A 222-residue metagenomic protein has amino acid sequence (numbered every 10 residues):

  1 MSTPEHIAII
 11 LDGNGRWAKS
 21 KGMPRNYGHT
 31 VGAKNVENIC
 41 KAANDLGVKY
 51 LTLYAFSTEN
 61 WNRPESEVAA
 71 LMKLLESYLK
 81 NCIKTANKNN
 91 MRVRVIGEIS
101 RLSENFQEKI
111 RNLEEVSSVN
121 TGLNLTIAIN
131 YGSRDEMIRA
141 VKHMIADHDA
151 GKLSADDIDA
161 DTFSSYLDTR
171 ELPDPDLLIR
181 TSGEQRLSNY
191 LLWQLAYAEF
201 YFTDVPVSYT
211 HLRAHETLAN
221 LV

Functional and structural regions predicted by a protein language model:
M1-E216, V222: Flexible, compositionally biased loop and terminal segments
